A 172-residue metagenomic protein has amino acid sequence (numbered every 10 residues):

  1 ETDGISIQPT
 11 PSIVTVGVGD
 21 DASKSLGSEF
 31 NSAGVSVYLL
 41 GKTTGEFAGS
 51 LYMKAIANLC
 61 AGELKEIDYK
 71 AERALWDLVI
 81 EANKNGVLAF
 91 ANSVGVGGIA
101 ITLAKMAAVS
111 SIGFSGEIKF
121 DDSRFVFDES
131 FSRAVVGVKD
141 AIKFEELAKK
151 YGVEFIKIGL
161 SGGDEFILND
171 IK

Functional and structural regions predicted by a protein language model:
E1-V14, A61-E63, W76, I80-K172: Glycine-/charge-enriched secondary-structure boundary and capping motifs
I5-A71, I80-N83, S130-D140, Y151: Mobile "lid/hinge" segments at catalytic clefts and subdomain interfaces of large enzymes
